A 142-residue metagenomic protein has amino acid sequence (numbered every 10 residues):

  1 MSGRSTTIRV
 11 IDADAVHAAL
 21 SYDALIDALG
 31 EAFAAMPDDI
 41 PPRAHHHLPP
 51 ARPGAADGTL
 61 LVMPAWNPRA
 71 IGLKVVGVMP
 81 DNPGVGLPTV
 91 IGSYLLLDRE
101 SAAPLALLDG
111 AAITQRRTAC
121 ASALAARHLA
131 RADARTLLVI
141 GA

Functional and structural regions predicted by a protein language model:
M1-Q115, A123, D133: N-terminal ligand-binding/catalytic initiation module
A119-S122, A130-A142: Glycine-rich adenosine-cofactor-binding loop
R127: Oxidoreductase and adenylate-handling cofactor-binding alpha/beta cores
